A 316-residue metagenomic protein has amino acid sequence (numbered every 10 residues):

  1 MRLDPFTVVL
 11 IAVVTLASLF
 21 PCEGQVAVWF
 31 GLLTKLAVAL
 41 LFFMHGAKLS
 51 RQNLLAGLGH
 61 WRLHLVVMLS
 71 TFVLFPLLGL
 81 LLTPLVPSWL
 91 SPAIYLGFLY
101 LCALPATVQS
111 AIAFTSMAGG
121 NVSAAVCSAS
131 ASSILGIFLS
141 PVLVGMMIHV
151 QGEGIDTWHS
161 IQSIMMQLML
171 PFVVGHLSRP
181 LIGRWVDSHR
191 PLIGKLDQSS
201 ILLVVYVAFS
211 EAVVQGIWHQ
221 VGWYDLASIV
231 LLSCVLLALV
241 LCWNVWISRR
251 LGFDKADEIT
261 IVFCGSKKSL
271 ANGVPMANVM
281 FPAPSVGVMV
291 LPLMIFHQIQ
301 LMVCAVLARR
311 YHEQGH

Functional and structural regions predicted by a protein language model:
M1-V86, G145, H149-K255, G315-H316: Structural signature of multi-pass alpha-helical membrane transport proteins
V8, S70-L78, A103-V108, A125-G145 (+3 more regions): Membrane-embedded alpha-helical segments of transport systems, primarily multispan ion/solute transporters
Q25, G216-W223, M276-M294: Extracellular/periplasmic helix-loop-helix junctions in multi-pass membrane proteins
K48-L49, N272-V279: Transmembrane alpha-helical segments of integral membrane proteins
A56, Q109-N121, W246-R249, M276-P282 (+1 more regions): Helix-loop junctions at the membrane interface of multi-pass solute transporters
W61-M68, W89-A103, G120-S130, P191 (+3 more regions): The feature identifies polytopic integral membrane transport proteins across all domains of life
T83-L139, V144, I148-S160: Membrane-interface helix-loop-helix junctions at boundaries between adjacent transmembrane segments
V240-S248, M276, V290-H316: Membrane-helix cytosolic exit motif
